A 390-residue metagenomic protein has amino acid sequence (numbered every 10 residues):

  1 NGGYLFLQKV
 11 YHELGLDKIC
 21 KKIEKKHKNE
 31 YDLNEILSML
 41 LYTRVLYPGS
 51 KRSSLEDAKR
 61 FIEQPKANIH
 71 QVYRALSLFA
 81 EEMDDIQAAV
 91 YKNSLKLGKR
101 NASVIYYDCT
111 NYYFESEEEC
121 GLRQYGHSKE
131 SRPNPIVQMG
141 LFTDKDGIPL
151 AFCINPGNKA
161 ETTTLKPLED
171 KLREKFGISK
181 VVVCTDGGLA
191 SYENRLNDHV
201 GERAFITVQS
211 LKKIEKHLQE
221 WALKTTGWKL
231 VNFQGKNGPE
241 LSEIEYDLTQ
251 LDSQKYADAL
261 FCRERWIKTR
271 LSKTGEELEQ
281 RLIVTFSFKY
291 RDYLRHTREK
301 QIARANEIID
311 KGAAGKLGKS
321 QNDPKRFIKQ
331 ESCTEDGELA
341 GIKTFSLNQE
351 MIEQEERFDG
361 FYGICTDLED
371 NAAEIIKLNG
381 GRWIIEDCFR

Functional and structural regions predicted by a protein language model:
N1-G3, E13-R390: Anion-binding and metal-coordination hotspots
